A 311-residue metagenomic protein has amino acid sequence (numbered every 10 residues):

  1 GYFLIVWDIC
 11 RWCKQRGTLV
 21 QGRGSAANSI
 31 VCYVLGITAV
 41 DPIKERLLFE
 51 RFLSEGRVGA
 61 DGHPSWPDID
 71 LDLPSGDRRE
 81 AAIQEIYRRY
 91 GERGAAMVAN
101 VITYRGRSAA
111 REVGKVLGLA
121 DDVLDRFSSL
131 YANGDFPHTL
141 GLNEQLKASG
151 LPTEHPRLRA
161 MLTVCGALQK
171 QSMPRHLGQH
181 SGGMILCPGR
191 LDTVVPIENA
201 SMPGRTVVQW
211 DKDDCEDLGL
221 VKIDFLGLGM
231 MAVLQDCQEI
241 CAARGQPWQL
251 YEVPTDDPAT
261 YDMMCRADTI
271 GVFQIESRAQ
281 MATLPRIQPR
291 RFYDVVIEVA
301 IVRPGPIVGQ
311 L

Functional and structural regions predicted by a protein language model:
G1-L311: Alpha-helical scaffold/interaction cores of sigma-54-like transcription cofactors and many family A DNA polymerases
